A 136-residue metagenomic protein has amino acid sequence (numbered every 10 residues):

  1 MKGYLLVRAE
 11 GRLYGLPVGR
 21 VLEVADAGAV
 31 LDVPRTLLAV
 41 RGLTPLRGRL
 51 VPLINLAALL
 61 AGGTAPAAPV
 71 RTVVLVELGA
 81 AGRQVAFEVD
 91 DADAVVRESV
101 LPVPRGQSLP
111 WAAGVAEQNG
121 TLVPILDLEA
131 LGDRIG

Functional and structural regions predicted by a protein language model:
M1-G136: An acidic, low-aromatic, low-complexity terminal/linker signal
